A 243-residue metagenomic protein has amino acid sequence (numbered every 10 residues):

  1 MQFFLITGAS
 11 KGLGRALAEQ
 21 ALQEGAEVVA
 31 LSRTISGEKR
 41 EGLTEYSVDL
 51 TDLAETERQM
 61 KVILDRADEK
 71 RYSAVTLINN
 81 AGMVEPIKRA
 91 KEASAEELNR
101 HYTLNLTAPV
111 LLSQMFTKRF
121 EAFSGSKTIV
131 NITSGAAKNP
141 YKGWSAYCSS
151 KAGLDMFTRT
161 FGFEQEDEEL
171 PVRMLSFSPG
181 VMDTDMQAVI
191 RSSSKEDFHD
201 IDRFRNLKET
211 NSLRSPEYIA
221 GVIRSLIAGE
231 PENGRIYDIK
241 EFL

Functional and structural regions predicted by a protein language model:
T7, Y72-G82, N105, N131 (+1 more regions): Rossmann-fold scaffold of SDR-type NAD(P)-dependent oxidoreductases
S10, G14, A18: N-terminal Rossmann NAD(P)H-binding glycine-rich loop of SDR-like oxidoreductase domains
E24-K39: Conserved glycine-rich Rossmann-like NAD(P)H-binding loop of the short-chain dehydrogenase/reductase
E41-A54: Rossmann-fold cofactor-recognition segment
S73, V84-N99, K118, G143: Conserved mid-core segment of classical short-chain dehydrogenase/reductases
S94-V110, L154: Catalytic Tyr-X3-Lys loop
E121, T128-E168, S178-M182, A188-R191: Catalytic loop of short-chain dehydrogenase/reductase
S176-P179, T184, S192-L243: C-terminal helical subdomain
